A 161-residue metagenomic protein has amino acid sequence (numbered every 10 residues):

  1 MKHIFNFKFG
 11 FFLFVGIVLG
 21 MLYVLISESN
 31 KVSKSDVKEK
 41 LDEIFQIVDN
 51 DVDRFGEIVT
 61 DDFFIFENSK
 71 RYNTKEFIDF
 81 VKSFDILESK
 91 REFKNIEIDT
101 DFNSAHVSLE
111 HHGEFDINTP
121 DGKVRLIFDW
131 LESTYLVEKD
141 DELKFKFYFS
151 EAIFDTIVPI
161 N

Functional and structural regions predicted by a protein language model:
K2, D129-N161: Short beta-strand edge/turn micro-motifs at domain boundaries
K2-E57: Short, low-complexity N-terminal intrinsically disordered segments enriched in polar/charged residues
S35, F102, D116-P120, F145-T156: C-terminal and inter-domain tail/linker signature
I44, R54-G56, F63, F77 (+2 more regions): Hydrophobic pocket/interface hotspot
G56-E92: Short solvent-exposed beta->alpha transition segments
F66, S108-E110, K146: Beta-strand residues in well-ordered beta-sheet regions across diverse protein folds
D79-K123: Surface-exposed, charged secondary-structure patches
